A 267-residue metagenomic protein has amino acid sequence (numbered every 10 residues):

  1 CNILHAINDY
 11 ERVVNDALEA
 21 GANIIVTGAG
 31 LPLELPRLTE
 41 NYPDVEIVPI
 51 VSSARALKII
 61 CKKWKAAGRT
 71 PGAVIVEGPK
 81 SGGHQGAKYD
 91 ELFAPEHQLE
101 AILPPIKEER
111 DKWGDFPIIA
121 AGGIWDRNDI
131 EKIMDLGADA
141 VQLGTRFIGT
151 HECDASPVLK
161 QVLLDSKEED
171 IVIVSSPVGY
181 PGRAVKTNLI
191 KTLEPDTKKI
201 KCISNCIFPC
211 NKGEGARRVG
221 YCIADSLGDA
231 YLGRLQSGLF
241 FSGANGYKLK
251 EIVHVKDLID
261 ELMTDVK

Functional and structural regions predicted by a protein language model:
C1-W113: Active-site entrance/lid segments in N-terminal catalytic domains of soluble metabolic enzymes
G28, A121-G122: Short His-Asn-centered micro-motif
S81-I119, W125-K267: Conserved active-site-proximal phosphate/metal-binding subdomains
